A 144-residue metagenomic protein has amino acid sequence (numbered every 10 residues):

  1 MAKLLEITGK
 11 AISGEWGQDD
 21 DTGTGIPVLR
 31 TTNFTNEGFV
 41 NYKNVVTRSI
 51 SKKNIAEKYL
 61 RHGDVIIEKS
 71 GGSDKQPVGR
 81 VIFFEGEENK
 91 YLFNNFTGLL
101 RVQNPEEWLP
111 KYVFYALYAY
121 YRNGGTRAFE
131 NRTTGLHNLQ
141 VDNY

Functional and structural regions predicted by a protein language model:
M1-G14: Non-catalytic DNA-recognition/assembly elements of restriction-modification systems
L5, G17-K53, R61, Y91 (+1 more regions): DNA target-recognition patches
R30, I55-Y118: A short beta-sheet element
V45, I82-F83, F129-T133: Short linear capping/connector segments at secondary-structure termini
K90-G98, E130-Y144: A short glycine-rich beta-alpha junction/loop motif
